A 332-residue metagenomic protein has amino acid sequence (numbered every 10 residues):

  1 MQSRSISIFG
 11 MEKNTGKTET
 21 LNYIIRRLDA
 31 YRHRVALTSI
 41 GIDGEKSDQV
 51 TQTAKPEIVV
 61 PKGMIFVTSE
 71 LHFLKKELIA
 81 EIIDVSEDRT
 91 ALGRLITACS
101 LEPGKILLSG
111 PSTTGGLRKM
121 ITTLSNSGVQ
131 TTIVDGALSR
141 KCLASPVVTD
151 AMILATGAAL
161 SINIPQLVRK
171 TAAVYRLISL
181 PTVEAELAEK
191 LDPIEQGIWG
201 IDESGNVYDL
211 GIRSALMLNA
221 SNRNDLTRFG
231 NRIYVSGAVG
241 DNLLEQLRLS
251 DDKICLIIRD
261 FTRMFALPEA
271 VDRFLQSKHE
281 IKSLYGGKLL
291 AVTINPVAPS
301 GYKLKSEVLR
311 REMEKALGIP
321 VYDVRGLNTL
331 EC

Functional and structural regions predicted by a protein language model:
M1-S3: Phosphate-binding P-loop
S5-E12, C99-G110: Short, basic, glycine/proline-bearing loop/turn elements
S5-S7, R34-A36, Q130-I133, R232: Residue-level preference for the first positions of well-ordered beta-strands
T15-G16: Conserved glycine(s) of the Walker
T20: Hydrophobic positions on the alpha1 helix immediately C-terminal to the Walker A/P-loop
I24-C99, L309-R311: N-terminal phosphate/diphosphate-binding loop that engages ATP/GTP or pyrophosphate donors across diverse enzyme folds
A36-I40, S109-G110, T131-G136, L154 (+1 more regions): General beta-strand structural signal in soluble alpha/beta enzymes
T113, L117-A316, T329: Conserved catalytic-core segment of NTP-binding enzymes
